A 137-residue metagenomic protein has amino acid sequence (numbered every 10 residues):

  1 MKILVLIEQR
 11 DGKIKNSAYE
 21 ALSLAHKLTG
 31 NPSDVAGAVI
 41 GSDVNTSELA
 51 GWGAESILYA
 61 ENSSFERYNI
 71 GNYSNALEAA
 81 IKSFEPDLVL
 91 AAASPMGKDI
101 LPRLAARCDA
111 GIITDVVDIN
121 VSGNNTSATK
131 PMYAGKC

Functional and structural regions predicted by a protein language model:
M1-C137: N-terminal glycine-rich FAD/FM-binding segment characteristic of electron-transfer flavoproteins
